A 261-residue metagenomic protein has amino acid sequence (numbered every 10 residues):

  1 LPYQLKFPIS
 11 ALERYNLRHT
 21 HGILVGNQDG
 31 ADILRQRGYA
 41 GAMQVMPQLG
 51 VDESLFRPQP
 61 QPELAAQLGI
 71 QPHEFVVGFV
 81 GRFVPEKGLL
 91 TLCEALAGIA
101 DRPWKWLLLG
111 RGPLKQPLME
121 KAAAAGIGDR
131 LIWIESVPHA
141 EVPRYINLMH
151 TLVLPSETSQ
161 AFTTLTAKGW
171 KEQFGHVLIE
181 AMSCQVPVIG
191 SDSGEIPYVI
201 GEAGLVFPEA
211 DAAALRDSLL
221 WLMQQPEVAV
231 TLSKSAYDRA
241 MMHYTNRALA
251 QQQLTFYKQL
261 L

Functional and structural regions predicted by a protein language model:
K6, S10-Q61, H176: Donor nucleotide-sugar binding/catalytic pocket of nucleotide-sugar-dependent glycosyltransferases
Q59-V76, Q259: Nucleotide-sugar donor-binding and catalytic loop/hinge architecture of NDP-sugar-dependent glycosyltransferases
Q67, Q71-F75, L89-W133, A140-E141 (+1 more regions): A conserved nucleotide-sugar
V80-V84, G112, V137, S191: Short donor-sugar binding/catalytic loops of nucleotide-sugar-dependent glycosyltransferases, especially enzymes
N147-Q173, V186: Acidic donor-binding loop of glycosyltransferase active sites
W170, L178, S183, P187-G190: Short hydrophobic beta-strand element within catalytic cores of glycosyltransferases and related nucleotide-activated
G190-D192, E202-A212, W221-P226: Conserved acidic donor-binding segment of nucleotide-sugar-dependent glycosyltransferases
A214, W221, V228-M242, L249 (+1 more regions): A short, well-ordered alpha-helix in the C-terminal region of glycosyltransferases
